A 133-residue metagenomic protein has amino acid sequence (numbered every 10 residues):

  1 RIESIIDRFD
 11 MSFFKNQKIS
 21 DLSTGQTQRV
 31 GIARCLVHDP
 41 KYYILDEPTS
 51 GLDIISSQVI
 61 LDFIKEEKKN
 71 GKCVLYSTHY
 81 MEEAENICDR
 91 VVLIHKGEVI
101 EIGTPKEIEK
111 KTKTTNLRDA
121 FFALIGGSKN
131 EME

Functional and structural regions predicted by a protein language model:
R1-F14: Conserved ABC ATPase "signature" region
K18-L22: Conserved ABC ATPase signature
I32: Hydrophobic anchor residue at the start of the ABC signature
D39: Conserved catalytic motifs of ABC-family nucleotide-binding domains
Y43-D46: Catalytic Walker B motif of ABC-type/P-loop ATPase nucleotide-binding domains
I102-G103: ABC ATPase "signature
